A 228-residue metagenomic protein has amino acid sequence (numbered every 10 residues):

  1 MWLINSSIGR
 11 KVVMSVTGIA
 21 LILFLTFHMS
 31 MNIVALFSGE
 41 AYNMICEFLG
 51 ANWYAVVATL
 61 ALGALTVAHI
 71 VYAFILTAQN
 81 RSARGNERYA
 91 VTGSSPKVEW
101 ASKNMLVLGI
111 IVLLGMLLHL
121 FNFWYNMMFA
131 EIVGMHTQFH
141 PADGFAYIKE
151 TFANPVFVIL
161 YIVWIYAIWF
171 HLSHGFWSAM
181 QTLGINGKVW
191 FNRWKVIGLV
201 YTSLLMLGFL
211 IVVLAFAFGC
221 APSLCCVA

Functional and structural regions predicted by a protein language model:
M1-A228: Membrane-embedded alpha-helical bundles that constitute the cytochrome b-like, heme-associated redox core of multi-pass
